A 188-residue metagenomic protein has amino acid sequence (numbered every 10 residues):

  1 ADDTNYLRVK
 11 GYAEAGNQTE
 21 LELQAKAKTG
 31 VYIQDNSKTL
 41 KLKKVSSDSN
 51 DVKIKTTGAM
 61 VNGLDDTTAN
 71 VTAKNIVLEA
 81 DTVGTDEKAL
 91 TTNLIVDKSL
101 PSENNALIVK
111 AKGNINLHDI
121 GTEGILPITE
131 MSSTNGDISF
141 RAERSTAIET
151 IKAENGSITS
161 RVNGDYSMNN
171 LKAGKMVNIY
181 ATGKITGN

Functional and structural regions predicted by a protein language model:
A1-N188: Extracellular lectin-like interaction modules
